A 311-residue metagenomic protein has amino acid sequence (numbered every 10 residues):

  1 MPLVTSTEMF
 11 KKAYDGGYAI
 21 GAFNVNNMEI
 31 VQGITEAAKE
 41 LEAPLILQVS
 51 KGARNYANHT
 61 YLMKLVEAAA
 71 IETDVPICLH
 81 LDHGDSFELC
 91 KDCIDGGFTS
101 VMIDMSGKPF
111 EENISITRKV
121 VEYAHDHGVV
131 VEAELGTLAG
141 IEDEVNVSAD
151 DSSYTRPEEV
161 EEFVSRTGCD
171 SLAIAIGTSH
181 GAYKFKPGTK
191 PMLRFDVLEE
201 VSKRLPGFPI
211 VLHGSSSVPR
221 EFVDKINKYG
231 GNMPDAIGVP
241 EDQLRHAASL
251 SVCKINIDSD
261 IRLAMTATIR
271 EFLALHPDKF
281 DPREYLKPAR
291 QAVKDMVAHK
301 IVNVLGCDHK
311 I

Functional and structural regions predicted by a protein language model:
M1-L3, I311: Basic/polar N-terminal segments that are highly enriched at the extreme N-terminus, encompassing both cleavable
V4-G21, K279-R283: Generic N-terminal amphipathic, Lys/Arg-enriched alpha-helix
V4-K12, N27-A53, T60-P76, G84-P209 (+6 more regions): Alpha/beta enzyme core
I20, I103-S106, R283-L286: Active-site oxyanion-binding pockets that recognize sulfate/phosphate
L212-V218: Long, repeat-rich segments with strong aromatic
K228-G231, V239-I311: C-terminal alpha-helical cap/extension of soluble enzyme domains
